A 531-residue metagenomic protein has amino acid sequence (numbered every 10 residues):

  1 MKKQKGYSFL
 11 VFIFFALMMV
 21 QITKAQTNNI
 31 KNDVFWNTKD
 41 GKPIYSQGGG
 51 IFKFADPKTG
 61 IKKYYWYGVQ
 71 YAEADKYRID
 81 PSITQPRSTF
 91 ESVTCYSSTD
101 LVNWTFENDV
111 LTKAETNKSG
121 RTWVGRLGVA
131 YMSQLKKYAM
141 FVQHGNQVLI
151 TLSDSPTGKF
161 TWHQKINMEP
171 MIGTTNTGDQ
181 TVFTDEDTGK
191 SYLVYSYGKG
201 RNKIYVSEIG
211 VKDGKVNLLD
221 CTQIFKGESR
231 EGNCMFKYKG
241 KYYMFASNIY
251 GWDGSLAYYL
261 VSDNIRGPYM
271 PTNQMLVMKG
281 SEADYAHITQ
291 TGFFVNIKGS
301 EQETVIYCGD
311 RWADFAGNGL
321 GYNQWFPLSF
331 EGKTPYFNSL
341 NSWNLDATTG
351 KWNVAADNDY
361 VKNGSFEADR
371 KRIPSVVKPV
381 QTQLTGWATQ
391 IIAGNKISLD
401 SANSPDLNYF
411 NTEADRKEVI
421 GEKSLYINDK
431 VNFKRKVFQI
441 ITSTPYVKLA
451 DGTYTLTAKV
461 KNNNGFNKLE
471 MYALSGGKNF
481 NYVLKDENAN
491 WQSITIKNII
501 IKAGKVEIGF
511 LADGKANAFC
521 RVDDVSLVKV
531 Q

Functional and structural regions predicted by a protein language model:
M1-T27: Bacterial Sec-dependent N-terminal signal peptides
K2, Q21, S300-E301, I420: Short, low-complexity interaction segments enriched in Ser/Thr/Pro/Gly
K5-S8, K24, Y259, L425 (+2 more regions): Intrinsically disordered, low-complexity segments enriched in glycine/proline and serine/threonine
G6, I44, K63-Y64, K137 (+6 more regions): Intrinsically disordered, low-complexity N-terminal regions enriched in serine/proline/glycine with scattered basic
A25-P374, R416-K417, N490-Q492, Q531: Carbohydrate-active catalytic/glycan-binding domains of CAZyme proteins, especially the secreted or lumenal ectodomains
N353-Q531: Extracellular and organelle-lumenal recognition/adhesion modules and their flexible linkers in secreted
